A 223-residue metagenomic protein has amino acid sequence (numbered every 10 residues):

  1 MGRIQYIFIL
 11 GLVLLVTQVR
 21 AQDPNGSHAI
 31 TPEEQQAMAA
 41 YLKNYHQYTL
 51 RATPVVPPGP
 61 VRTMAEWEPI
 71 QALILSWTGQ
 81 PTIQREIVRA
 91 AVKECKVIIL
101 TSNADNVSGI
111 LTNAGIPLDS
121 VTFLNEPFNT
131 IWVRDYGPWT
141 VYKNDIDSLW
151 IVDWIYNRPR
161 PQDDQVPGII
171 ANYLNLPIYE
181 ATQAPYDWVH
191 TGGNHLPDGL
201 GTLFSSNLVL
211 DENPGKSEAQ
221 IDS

Functional and structural regions predicted by a protein language model:
M1-Y6: Positively charged n-region of N-terminal signal peptides that target proteins for export
I7-L15: Bacterial N-terminal signal peptides
T17-A21: Sec/Tat signal peptide C-region and signal peptidase I cleavage site
Q22-S223: The feature marks the mature, well-folded catalytic cores of soluble enzymes
